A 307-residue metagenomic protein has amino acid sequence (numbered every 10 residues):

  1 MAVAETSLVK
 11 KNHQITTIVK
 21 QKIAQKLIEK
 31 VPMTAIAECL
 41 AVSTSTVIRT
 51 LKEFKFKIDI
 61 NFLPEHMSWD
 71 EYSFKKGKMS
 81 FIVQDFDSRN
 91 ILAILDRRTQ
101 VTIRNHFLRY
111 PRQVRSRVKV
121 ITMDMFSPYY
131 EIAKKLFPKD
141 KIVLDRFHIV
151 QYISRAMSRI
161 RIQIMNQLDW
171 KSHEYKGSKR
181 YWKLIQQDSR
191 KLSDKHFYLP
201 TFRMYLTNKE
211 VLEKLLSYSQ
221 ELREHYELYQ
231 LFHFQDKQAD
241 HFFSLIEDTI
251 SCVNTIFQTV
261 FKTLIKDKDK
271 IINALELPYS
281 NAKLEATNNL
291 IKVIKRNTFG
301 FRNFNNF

Functional and structural regions predicted by a protein language model:
M1-M67, Y72-K78, R115-V118, I271-I272: Short, positively charged, Gly/Tyr-enriched micro-motifs that form contact patches at catalytic or ligand/partner
S7-N12, D140, I164-D169: Short, polar/flexible loop-turn hinges at active-site or ligand-entry regions and domain interfaces
K10-Q14, I94, R98, L144: Alpha-helix capping and helix-loop boundary segments enriched in small/acidic/polar residues
T46-V120, M125-I132: RNase H-like nuclease fold core
L51, K76-G77, F81, L95-D96 (+3 more regions): Acidic/histidine-rich catalytic cores and adjacent linkers of DNA breakage/strand-transfer/modification proteins
K55, F137, M157: Active-site catalytic pocket residues across diverse enzymes, especially alpha/beta-hydrolases
R155-N166: Short, surface-exposed amphipathic charged segments that create phosphate/polyanion-binding patches used for binding
